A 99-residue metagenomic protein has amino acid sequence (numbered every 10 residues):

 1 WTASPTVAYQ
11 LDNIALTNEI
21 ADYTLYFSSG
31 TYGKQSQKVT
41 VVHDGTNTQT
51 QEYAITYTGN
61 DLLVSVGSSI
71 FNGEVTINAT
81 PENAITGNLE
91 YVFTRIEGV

Functional and structural regions predicted by a protein language model:
W1-I20, F27-K34, N47, T58 (+1 more regions): Surface-exposed ligand/attachment interfaces on beta-rich extracellular proteins
A21-Y23, Q37, I77, Y91: Hydrophobic residues positioned within well-ordered beta-strands of beta-sheet architectures
L25-F27, V41, A79, F93: Hydrophobic side chains in beta-strands
S29-G67: Extracellular attachment/recognition segments
E52-V99: Low-complexity intrinsically disordered segments
